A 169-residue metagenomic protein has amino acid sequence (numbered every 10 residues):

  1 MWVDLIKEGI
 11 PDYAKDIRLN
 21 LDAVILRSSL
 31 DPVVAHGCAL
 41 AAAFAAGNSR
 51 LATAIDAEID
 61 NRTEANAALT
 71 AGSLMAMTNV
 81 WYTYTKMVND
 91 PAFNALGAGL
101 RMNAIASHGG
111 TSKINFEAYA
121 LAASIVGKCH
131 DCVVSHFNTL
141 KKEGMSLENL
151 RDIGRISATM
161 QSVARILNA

Functional and structural regions predicted by a protein language model:
M1-A169: Hydrophobic alpha-helical segments
